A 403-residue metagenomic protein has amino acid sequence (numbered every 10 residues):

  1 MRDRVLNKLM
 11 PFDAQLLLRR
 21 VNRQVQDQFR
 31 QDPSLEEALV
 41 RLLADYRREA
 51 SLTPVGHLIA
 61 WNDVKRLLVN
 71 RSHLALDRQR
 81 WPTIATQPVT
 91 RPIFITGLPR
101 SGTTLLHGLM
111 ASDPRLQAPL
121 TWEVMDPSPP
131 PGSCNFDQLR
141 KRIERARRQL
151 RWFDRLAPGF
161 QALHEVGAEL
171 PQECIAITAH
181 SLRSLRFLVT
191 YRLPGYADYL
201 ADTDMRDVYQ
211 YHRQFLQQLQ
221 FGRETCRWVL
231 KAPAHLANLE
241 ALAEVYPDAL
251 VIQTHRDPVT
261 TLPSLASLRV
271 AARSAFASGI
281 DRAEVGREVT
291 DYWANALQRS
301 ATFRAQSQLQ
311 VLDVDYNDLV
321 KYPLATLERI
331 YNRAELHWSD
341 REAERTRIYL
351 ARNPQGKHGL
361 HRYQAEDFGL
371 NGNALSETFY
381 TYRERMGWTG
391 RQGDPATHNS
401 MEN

Functional and structural regions predicted by a protein language model:
M1-L76, T83, Y191-Y209, L216-R223 (+2 more regions): PAPS-dependent sulfotransferases, especially Golgi type II membrane carbohydrate sulfotransferases
T83-T90: Phosphate-binding P-loop
I93, Q117, L250-I252, L312-V314: Hydrophobic/aromatic beta-strand patches that form the interior of the parallel beta-sheet core in alpha/beta enzyme
F94-D113: Glycine-rich phosphate-binding P-loop
T96-L98, V229-P233, Y316: Short His-Asn-centered micro-motif
S112-W122: Post-Walker A helix-loop "phosphate-sensing" segment adjacent to the P-loop in P-loop NTPases
M125-W228: PAPS-dependent sulfation machinery
K231, L242-S267: Conserved phosphate-donor/acceptor-positioning beta-strand/loop module used by diverse small-molecule
